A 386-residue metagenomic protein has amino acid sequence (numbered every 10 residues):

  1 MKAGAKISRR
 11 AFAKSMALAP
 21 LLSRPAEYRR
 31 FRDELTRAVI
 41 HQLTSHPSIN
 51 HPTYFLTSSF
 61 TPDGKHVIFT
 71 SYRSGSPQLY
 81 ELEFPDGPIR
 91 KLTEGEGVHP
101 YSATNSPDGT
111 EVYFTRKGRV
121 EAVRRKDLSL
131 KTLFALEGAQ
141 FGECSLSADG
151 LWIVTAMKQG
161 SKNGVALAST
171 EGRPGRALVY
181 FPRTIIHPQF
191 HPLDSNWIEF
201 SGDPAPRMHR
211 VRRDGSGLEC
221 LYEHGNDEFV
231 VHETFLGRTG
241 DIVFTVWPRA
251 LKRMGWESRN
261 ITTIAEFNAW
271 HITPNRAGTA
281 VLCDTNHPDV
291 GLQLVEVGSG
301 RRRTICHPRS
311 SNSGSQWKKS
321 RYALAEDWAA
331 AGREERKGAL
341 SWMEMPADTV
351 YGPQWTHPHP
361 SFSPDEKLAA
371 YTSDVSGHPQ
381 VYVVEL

Functional and structural regions predicted by a protein language model:
K2-A19: N-terminal secretory signal peptides and thylakoid transit peptides that target proteins across membranes
L22-L386: Sequence signature of WD/YWTD-type beta-propeller architectures
